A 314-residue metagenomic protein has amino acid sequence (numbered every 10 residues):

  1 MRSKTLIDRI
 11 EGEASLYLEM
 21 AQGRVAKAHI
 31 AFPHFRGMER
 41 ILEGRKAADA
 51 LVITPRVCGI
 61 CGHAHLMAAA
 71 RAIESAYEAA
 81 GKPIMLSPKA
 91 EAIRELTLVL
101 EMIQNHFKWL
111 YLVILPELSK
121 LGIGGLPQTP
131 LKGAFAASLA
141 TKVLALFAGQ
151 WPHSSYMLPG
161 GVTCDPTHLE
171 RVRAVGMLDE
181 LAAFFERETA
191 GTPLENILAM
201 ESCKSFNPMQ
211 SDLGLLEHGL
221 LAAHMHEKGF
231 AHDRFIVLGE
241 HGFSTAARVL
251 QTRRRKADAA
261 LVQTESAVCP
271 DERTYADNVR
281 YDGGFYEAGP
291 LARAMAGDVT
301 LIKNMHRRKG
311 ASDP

Functional and structural regions predicted by a protein language model:
M1-P314: Active-site bordering "gate/hinge" segments that shape substrate access to catalytic or cofactor-binding pockets
